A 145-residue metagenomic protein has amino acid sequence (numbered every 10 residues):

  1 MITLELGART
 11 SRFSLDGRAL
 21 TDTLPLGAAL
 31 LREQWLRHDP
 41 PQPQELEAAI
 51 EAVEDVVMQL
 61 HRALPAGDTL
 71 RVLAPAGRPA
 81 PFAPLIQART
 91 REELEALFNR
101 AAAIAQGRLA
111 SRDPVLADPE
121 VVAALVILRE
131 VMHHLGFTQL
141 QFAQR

Functional and structural regions predicted by a protein language model:
M1-A28: Gly/Thr-rich phosphate-binding beta-strand-loop-beta motif of the actin/hexokinase/Hsp70
T21-R145: Helical "lid/coupling" subdomains associated with nucleotide-phosphate turnover
